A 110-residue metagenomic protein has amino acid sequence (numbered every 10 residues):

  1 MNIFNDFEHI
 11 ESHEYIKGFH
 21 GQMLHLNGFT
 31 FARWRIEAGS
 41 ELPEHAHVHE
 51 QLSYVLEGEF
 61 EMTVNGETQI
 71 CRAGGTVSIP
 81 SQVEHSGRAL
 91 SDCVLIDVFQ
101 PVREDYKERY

Functional and structural regions predicted by a protein language model:
M1-G28: A short, N-terminal "cap"/entry segment at the start of jelly-roll beta-barrel domains of the cupin/DSBH fold
N27, T63-E67, L90: Short strand-coil-strand connectors
T30-A46: Conserved short histidine dyad/triad with adjacent acidic residue
I36, H47-M62: Short, conserved beta-strand element in jelly-roll/cupin
L56-E57, R72-A73, S91: A cytosolic small-molecule/anion-sensing beta-strand core signal
G66-S81: Short acidic-glycine-tyrosine-enriched beta hairpin
S81-D105: Ligand-binding loop in jelly-roll beta-barrel domains
